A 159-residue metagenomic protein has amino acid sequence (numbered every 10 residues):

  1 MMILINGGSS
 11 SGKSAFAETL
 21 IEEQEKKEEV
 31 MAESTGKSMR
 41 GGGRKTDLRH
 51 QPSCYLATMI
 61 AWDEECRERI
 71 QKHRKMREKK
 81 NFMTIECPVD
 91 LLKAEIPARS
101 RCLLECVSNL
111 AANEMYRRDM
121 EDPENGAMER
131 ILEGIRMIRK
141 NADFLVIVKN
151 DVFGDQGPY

Functional and structural regions predicted by a protein language model:
M1-I5, S53, S100-N109, L145-I147: Generic beta-sheet signal
M2-E33, M39, G43-I96: Conserved P-loop
G7-G8, M59, C106, K149-D151: Short secondary-structure boundary segments
S38-G41, I147-K149: Generic low-polarity alpha-helical segments
D63-R67, E78, S100, M128 (+1 more regions): Short, structured coil/loop segments at alpha-helix boundaries
R67, Q71-R74, S108, E129-L132: Generic detector of well-ordered alpha-helical segments enriched in charged/polar residues, highlighting helical
K80-G126: Helix-adjacent hinge/juxtasegments
A111-Y159: Replace "adjacent to P-loop NTPase cores in ATP/GTP-dependent enzymes" with "adjacent to NTP-binding cores
